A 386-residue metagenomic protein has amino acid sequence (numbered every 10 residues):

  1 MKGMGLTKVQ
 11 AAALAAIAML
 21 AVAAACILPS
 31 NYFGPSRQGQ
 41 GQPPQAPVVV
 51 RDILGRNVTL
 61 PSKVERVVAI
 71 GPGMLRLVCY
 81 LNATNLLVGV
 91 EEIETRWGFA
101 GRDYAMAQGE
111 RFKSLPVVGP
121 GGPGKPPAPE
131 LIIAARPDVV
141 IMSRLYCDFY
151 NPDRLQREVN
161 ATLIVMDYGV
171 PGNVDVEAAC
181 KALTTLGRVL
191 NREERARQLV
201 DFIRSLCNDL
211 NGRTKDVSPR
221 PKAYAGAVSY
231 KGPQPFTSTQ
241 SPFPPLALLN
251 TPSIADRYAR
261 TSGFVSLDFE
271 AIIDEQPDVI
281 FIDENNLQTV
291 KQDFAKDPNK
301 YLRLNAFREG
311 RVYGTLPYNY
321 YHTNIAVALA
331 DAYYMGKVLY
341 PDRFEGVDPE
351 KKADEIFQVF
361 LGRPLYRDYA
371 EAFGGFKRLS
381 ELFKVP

Functional and structural regions predicted by a protein language model:
K2-L77, R192-G226, V338, F344-P386: Bacterial Sec-exported substrate-binding components of ABC uptake systems
I53-G55, S114-P129, A259-F269: Short helix-initiation/N-cap motifs at beta->coil->alpha
R66-G71, V88-E91, V139-S143, L163-D167 (+4 more regions): Structural recognition of the beta-strand scaffold that forms the well-ordered cores of secreted hydrolase catalytic
A69-G71, L75-A135, V139, S143-L145 (+1 more regions): A short, structured surface patch at a secondary-structure boundary
T95-A100, Y146-R154, M166-T185, S218-P244: Extracytoplasmic ligand-binding site segments that recognize negatively charged/polar headgroups
P120, V174-R188, R197, S205 (+1 more regions): Structured C-terminal subdomain patch of bacterial secreted/periplasmic proteins
G121-G122, S238-G263: Alpha-helical, coiled-coil/dimerization segments enriched in small aliphatic residues
